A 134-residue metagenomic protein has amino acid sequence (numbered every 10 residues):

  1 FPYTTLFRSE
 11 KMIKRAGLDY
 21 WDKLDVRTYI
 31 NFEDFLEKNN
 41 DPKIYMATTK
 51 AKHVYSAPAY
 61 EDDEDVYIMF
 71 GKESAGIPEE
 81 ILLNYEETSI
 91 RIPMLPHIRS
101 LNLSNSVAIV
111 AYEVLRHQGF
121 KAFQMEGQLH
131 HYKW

Functional and structural regions predicted by a protein language model:
F1-L6: Short, small-residue-biased leader/transition segments that mark boundaries at the very start of proteins
R8, E79, L83-E86: Mobile beta-alpha loop/short-helix "lid" or hinge segments that flank ligand
R8-E10, K133-W134: A short beta-to-alpha transition loop/helix N-cap that caps and shapes the active-site region
M12-E79: S-adenosyl-L-methionine/SAH cofactor-binding core of RNA-modifying enzymes
N84-W134: Structured adenosyl-cofactor binding patch, chiefly the S-adenosyl-L-methionine
